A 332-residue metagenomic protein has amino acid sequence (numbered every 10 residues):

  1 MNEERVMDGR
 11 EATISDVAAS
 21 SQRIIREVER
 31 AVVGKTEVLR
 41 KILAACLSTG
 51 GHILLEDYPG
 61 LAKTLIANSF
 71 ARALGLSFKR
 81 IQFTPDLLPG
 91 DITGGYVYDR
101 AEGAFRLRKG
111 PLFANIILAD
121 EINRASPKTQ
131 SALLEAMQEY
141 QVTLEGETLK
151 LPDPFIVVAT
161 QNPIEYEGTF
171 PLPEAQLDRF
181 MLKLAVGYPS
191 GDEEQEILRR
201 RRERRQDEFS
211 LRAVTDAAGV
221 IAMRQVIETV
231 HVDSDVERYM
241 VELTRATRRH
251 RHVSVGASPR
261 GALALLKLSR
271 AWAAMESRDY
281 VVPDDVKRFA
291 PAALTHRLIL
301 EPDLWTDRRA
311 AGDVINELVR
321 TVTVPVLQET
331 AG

Functional and structural regions predicted by a protein language model:
N2-E11, S15, T247-G332: C-terminal engagement/docking regions of AAA+ P-loop ATPases
I14-L61, V241, R245: Pre-Walker A (pre-P-loop) alpha-helix and adjacent loop at the N terminus of AAA/AAA+ ATPase modules, a conserved
K41-A45, Y98-L118, E147: Conserved alpha-helical scaffold flanking the Walker A/P-loop in AAA+ ATPase domains
C46-T84: Walker A/P-loop
D57, D120-E121, A132: Walker B catalytic acidic pair
Y58, I92, T160: P-loop (Walker A) phosphate-binding loop of NTP-binding proteins
R80-L112, G168-L177: Conserved AAA+ P-loop NTPase core
D99-A104, A125, T129, M137-V230 (+1 more regions): Canonical AAA+ ATPase core
